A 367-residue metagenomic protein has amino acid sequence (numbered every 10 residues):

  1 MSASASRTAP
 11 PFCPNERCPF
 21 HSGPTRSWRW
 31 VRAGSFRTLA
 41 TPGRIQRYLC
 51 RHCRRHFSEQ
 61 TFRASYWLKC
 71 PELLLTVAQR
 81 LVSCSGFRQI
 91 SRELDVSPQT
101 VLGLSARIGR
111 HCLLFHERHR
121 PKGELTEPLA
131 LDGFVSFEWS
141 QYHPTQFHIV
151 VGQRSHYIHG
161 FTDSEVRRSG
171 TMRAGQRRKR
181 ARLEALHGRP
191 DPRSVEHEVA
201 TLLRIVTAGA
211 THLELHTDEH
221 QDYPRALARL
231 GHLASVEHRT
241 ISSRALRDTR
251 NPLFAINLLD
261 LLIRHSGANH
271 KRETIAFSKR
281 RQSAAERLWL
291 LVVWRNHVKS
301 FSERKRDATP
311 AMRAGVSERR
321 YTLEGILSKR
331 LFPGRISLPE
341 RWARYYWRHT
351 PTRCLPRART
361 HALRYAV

Functional and structural regions predicted by a protein language model:
M1-V367: Residue-level recognition of single "structural anchor" positions that define or cap local secondary structure
